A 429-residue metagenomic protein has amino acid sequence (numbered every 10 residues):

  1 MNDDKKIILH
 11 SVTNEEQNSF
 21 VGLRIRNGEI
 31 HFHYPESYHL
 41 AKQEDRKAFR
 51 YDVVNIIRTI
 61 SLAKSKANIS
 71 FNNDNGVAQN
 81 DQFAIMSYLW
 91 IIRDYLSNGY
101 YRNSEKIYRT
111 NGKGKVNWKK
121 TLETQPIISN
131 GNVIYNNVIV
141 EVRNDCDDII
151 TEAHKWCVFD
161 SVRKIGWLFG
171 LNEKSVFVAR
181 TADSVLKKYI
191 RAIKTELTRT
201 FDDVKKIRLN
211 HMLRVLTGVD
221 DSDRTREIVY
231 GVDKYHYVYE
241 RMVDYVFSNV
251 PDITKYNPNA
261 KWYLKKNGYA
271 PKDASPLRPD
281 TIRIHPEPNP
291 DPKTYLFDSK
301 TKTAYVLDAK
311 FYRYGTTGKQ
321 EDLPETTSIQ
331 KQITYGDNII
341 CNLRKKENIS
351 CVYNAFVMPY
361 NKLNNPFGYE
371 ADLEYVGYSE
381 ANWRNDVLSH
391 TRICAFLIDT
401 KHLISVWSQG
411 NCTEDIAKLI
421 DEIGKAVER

Functional and structural regions predicted by a protein language model:
M1-I30, D223-R429: Catalytic core segments in nucleotide and nucleic-acid processing enzymes
M1-R224, S408, D415-R429: Terminal, charged accessory segments of proteins
